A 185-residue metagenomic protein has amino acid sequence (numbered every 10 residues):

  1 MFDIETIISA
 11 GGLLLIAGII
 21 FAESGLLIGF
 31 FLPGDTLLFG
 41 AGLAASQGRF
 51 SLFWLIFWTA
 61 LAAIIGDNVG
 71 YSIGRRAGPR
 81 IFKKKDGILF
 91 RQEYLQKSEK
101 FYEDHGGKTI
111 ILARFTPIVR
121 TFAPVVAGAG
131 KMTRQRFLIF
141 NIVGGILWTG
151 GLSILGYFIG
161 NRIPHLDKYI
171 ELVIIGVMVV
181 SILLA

Functional and structural regions predicted by a protein language model:
M1-G18, L43-L138, N161-V177, L184-A185: Membrane-interfacial helix-loop-helix
A17-T36, S181: Transmembrane alpha-helix interface/packing and boundary motifs in multi-pass membrane proteins, characterized by
S24, L138-F140: Alpha-helical segments in transporter systems
T36-A44: Hydrophobic alpha-helical segments within and immediately flanking transmembrane helices of multi-pass membrane proteins
L37, I65, V143-G151, S181: Membrane-embedded alpha-helical segments of transport systems, primarily multispan ion/solute transporters
W148-R162: Transmembrane alpha-helical segments of integral membrane proteins
